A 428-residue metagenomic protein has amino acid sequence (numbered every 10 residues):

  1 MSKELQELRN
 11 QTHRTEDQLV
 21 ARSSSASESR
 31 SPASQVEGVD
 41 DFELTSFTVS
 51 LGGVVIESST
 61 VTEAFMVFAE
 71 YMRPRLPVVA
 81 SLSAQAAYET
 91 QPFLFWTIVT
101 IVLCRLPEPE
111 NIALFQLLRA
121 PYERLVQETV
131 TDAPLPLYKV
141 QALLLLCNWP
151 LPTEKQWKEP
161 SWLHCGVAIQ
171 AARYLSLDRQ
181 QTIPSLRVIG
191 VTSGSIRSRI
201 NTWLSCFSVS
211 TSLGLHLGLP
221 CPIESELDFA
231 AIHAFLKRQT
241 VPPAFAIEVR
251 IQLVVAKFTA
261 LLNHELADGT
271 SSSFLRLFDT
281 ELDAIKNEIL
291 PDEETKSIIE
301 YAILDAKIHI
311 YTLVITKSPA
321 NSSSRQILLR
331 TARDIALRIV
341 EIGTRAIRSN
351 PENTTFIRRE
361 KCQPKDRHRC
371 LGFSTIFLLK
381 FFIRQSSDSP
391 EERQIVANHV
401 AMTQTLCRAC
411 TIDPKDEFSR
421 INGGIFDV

Functional and structural regions predicted by a protein language model:
M1-V140, L146, E154-W162, I169-D178 (+2 more regions): Acidic, Ser/Thr/Pro-rich intrinsically disordered transcriptional activation regions
E89-P92, S195-I200: Extracellular/periplasmic catalytic domains that process cell-envelope and extracellular macromolecules
C165, I200-W203, A336: Alpha-helical structural signal
S176-S193: Asp-box/WD-like beta-propeller blade repeats and closely related beta-sheet repeat scaffolds
S198-S205, S374: Extended HEAT/HEAT-like alpha-solenoid repeat tracts in very large eukaryotic scaffold/adaptor proteins
T202-H216: Short, hydrophobic/proline-enriched secondary-structure or compact coil segments at domain edges
